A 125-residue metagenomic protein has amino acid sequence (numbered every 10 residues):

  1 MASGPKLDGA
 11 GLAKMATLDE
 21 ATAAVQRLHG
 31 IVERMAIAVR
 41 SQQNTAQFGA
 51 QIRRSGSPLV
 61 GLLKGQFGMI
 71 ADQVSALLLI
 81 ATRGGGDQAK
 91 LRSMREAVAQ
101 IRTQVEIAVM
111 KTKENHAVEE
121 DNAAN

Functional and structural regions predicted by a protein language model:
M1-M35, G86-N125: Amphipathic, coiled-coil-like alpha-helical segments
S3, S41, S55-S57, S75 (+1 more regions): Generic serine detector
T17, S41-F48, Q66, I70 (+2 more regions): Residue-level recognition of alpha-helical structural elements
R34-S41, L79-R83: Conserved C-terminal segment of the DHp
T45-R83: Extended, amphipathic alpha-helices with heptad-repeat/coiled-coil or helix-bundle character that serve as
